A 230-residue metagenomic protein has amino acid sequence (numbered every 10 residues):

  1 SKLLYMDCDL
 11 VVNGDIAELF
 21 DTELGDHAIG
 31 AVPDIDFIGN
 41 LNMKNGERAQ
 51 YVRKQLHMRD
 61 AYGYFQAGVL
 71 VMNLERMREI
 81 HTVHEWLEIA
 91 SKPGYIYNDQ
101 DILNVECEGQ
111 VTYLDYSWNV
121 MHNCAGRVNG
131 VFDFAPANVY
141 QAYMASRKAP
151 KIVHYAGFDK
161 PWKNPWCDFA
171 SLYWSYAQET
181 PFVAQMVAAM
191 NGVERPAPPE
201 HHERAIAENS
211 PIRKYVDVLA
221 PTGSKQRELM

Functional and structural regions predicted by a protein language model:
S1-M43, V71-M72, R78: GT-A fold catalytic core of metal-dependent nucleotide-sugar glycosyltransferases, centered on the diacidic
Y5, V11, L24, Y62-Y64 (+2 more regions): A generic fold-level signal
D7, N13-F20, L56-R59, N98-I102 (+1 more regions): Intrinsically disordered, low-complexity boundary segments flanking structured domains
E18-D21, K44-G46, E85, D168: Short, glycine/charged-enriched secondary-structure capping and boundary segments
G25-V32, F37-G39, R48-A49, W86-Y95 (+2 more regions): Glycine- and acidic-residue-rich phosphate-binding/metal-coordinating active-site segment common to enzymes that handle
G39-M58: Surface-exposed acidic, glycine/proline-enriched linker/cap segments that occur as 15-30-residue helix-coil
H57-V69: A recurrent flexible, glycine/aromatic-enriched loop bordering the glycosyltransferase active site that acts as
A67, M72-M230: A glycosyltransferase accessory/donor-loop signature
